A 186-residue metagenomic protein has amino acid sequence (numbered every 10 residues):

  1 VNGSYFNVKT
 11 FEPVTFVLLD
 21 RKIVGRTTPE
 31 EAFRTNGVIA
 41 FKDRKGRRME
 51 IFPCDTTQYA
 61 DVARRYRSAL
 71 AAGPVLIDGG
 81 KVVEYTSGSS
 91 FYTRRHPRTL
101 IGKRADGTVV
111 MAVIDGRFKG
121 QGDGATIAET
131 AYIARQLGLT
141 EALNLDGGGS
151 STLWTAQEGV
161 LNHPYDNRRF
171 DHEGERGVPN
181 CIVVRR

Functional and structural regions predicted by a protein language model:
V1-R186: Gly/Ser/Thr/Pro-rich low-complexity, intrinsically disordered segments
